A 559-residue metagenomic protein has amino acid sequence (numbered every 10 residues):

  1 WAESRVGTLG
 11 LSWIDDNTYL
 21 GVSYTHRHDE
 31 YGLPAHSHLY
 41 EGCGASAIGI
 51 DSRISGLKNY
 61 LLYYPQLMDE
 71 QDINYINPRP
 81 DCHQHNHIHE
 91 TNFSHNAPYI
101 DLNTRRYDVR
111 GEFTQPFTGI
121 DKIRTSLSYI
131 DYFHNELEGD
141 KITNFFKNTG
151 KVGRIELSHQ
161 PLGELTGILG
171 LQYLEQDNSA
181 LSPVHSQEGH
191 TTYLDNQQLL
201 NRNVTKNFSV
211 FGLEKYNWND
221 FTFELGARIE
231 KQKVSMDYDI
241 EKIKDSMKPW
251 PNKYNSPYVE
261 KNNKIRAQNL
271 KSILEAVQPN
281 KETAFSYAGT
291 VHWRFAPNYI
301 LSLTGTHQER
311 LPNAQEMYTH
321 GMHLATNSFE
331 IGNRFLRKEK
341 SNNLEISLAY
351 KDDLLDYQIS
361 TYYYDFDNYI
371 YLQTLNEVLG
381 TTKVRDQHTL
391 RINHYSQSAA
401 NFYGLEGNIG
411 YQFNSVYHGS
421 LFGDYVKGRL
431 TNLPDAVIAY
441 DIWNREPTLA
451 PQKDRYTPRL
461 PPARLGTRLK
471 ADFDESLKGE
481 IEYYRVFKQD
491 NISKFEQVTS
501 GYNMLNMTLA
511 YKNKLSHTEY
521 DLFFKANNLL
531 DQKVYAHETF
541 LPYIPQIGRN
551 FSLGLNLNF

Functional and structural regions predicted by a protein language model:
W1-E70, Y75, C82, P98-P116 (+3 more regions): Transmembrane beta-barrel wall of Gram-negative outer-membrane proteins
R5-L9, N103-V109, T149-I155, K206-G212 (+10 more regions): Hydrophobic, lipid-facing positions within transmembrane beta-strands of outer-membrane proteins
S12-D15, E112-T114, T166, E214 (+7 more regions): Conserved C-terminal beta-signal and adjacent last beta-strands/turns of outer-membrane beta-barrel proteins
D15-N17, H26-E30, Y129-F133, Y173-D177 (+12 more regions): Transmembrane beta-strands of outer-membrane beta-barrel pores
G21, T25, Y99-A276, E282-A288 (+7 more regions): Face-selective signature of the C-terminal outer-membrane beta-barrel domain
H95-Y107, L199-T205, N269, I273-S286 (+8 more regions): Outer-membrane beta-barrel signature, preferentially recognizing the C-terminal barrel domain of Gram-negative
N178, V184, E188-T191, K233-S235 (+8 more regions): Surface-exposed extracellular loop regions of Gram-negative outer-membrane beta-barrel proteins, predominantly
N217-N219, Y362-D365, L379, D386-I492: Gram-negative outer-membrane beta-barrel transporters
